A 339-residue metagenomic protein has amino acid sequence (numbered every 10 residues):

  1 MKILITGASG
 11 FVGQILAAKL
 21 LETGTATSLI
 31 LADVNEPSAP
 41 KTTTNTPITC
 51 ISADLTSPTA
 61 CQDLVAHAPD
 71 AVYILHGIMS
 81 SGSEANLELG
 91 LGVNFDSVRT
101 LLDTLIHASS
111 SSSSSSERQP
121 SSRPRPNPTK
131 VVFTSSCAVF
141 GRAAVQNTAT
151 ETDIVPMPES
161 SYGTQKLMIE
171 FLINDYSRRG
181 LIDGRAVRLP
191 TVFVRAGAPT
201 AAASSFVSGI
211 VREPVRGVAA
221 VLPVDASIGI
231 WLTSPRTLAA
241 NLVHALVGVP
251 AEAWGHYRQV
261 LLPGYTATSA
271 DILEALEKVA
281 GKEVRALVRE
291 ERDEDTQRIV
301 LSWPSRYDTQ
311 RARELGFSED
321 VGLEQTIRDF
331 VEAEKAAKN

Functional and structural regions predicted by a protein language model:
I3-T23: N-terminal Rossmann NAD(P)H-binding glycine-rich loop of SDR-like oxidoreductase domains
L55-V93, S116: NAD(P)H-binding glycine-rich loop region in Rossmannoid oxidoreductase-like domains and their noncatalytic homologs
T56, A85, L89-T100, P156 (+2 more regions): Glycine-rich NAD(P)-binding loop of the Rossmann-fold in SDR/ketoreductase-type enzymes
R99-E159: Conserved Rossmann-fold NAD(P)-dependent oxidoreductase catalytic core, especially the SDR/UDP-sugar
R142-V145, M157-R185: Active-site Tyr-X1-5-Lys
N174-G229, P235-T237: NAD(P)-dependent short-chain dehydrogenase/reductase
P214, N241-Q297, A337-N339: Mid/C-terminal beta-alpha module of Rossmann-like enzyme folds, strongest in SDR-family dehydrogenases/epimerases
P304, T309-E314, V321-N339: Amphipathic terminal alpha-helices
